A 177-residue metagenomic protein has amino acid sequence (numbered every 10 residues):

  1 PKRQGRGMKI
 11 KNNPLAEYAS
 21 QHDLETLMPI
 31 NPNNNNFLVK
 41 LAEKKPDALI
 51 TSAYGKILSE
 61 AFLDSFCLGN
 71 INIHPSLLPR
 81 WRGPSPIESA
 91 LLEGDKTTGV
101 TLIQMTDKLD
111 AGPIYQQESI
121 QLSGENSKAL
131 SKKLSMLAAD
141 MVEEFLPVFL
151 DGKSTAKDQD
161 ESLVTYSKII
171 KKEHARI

Functional and structural regions predicted by a protein language model:
P1-I177: One-carbon transfer enzymes
